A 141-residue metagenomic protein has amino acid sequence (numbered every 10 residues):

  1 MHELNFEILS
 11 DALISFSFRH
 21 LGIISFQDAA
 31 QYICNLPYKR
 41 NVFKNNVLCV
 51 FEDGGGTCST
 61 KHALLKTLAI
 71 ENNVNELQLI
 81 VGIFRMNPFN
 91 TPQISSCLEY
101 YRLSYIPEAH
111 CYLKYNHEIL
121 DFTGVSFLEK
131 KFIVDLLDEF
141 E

Functional and structural regions predicted by a protein language model:
M1-G56: Secondary-structure boundary elements
H2-L9, L13-L21, Y38, Q78 (+1 more regions): His-Asp-centered catalytic microenvironments across diverse enzyme cores, prominently the transglutaminase-like
D28, L64-T67, E108: Short Gly/charged-rich anion-binding patches and loops
D53-T60, P92-Q93, L136: Short amphipathic alpha-helical patches
G54-V81, L113: Cysteine-centered nucleophilic/redox motifs
